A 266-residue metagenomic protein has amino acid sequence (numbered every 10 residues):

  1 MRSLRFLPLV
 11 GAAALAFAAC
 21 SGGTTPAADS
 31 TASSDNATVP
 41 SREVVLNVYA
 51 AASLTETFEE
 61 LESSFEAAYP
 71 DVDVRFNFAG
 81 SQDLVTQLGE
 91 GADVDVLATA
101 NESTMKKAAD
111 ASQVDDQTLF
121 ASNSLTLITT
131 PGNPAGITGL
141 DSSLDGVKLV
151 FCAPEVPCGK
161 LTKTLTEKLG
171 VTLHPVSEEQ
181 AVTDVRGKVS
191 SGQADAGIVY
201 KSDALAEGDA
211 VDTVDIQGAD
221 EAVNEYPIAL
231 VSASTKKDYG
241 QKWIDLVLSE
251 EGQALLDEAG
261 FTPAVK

Functional and structural regions predicted by a protein language model:
M1-A18: Sec-dependent bacterial lipoprotein signal peptides
L4, C20-L54, E59-E60, Q82 (+5 more regions): Exported/periplasmic ABC-transporter solute-binding proteins
V48, E56-F76: Short alpha-helix C-terminal cap/hinge motif
V72-L88: Central regulatory/effector-binding core of bacterial HTH transcription factors
D93-V94, A194: Short, high-confidence coil segments that cap the C-terminus of an alpha-helix and link into the following beta-strand
D95-T99: Periplasmic-binding protein-like
S112, D116-T118: Central helical "cap/lid" subdomain
